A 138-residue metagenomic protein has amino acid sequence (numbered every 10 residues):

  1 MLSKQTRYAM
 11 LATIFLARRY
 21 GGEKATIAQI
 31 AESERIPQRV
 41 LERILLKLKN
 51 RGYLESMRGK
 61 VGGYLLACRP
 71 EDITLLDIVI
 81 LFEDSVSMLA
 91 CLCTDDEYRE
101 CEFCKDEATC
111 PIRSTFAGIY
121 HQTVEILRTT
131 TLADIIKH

Functional and structural regions predicted by a protein language model:
M1-T13: Short alpha-helical segments that sit at the start of domains
A12-G21: Short amphipathic alpha-helical interface segments
A28-E34: A short alpha-helical element within helix-turn-helix/winged-helix DNA-binding domains across DNA-binding proteins
R39: Key DNA-contact positions within bacterial/archaeal DNA-binding proteins
I44-K49: Basic amphipathic alpha-helical segments that dock to polyanions
Y53-V61, L65-A67: Beta-hairpin "wing" of winged helix-turn-helix
A67-H138: Non-DNA-binding regulatory cores of transcription-related proteins, predominantly C-terminal effector-binding
